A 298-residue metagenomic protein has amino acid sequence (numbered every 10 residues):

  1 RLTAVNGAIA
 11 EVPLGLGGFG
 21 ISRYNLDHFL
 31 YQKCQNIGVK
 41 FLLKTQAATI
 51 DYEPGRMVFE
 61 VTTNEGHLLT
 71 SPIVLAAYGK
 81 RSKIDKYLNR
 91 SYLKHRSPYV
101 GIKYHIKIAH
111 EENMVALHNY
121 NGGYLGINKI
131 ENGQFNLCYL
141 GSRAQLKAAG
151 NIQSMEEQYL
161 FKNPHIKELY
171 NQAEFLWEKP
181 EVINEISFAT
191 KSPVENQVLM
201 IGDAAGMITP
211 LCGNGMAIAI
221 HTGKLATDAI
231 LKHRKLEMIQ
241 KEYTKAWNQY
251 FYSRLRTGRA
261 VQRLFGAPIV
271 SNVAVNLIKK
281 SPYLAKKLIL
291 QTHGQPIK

Functional and structural regions predicted by a protein language model:
R1-K33, Y52: A conserved beta-strand/loop capping segment in the N-terminal third of enzymes that catalyze redox or closely related
A8-A10, S142-A144, A205-I208: A short, flexible beta-alpha/helix-coil linker loop
G15-F19, R90-Y92, G215, A260: Short glycine-enriched, charge-decorated loop/helix-capping segments at active-site entrances that position
N25, F29, G79, I218-L225: Short amphipathic alpha-helical face segments that pack within enzyme cores and frequently flank/anchor catalytic
K33-L169, A189-T190: Predominantly flavin-linked oxidoreductase catalytic cores and closely associated redox partners
T49, L68, K147-A226: FAD/FMN-dependent oxidoreductases across multiple families
D228-K298: C-terminal helical "tail/cap" subdomain of flavin- and related membrane-associated enzymes
